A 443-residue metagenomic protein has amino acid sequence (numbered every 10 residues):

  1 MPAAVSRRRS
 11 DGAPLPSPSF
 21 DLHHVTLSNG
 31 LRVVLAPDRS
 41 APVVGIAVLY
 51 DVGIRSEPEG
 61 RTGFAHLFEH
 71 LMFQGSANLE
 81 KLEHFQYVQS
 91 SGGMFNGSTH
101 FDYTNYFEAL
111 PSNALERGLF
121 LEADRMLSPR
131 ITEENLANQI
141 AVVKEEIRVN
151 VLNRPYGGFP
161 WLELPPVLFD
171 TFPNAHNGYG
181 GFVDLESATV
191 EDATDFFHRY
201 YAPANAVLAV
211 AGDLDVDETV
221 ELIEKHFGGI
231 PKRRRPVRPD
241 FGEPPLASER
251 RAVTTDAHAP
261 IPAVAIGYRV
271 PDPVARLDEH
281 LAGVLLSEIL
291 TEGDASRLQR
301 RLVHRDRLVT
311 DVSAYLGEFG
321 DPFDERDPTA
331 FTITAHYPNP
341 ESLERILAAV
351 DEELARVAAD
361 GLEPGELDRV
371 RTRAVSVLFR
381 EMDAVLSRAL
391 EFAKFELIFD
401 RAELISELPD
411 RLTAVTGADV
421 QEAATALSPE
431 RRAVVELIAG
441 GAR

Functional and structural regions predicted by a protein language model:
P2-L15, D170, G178, P203 (+5 more regions): An aromatic/glycine/proline-enriched structural segment found at the starts of mature extracellular/organellar domains
P2-L15, V207-A209, V357, G365-R443: C-terminal regions of mature proteins
P2-V5, S10, Y50, S76-A77 (+5 more regions): Acidic/histidine-enriched segments that form metal/cofactor-coordinating and catalytic pocket/exosite environments
V5-P42: N- or domain-start disorder-to-order transition segments that initiate the globular core
G30, D38-V88, L277-L290: Active/ligand-binding-proximal structured segments within catalytic/core domains that scaffold catalytic residues
K144-E163, G242-I261, H304-L316, D360-S406 (+1 more regions): Short acidic/His-enriched helical or mixed secondary-structure segments at domain edges of catalytic enzymes and some
A265-R269, L290-Y337: A structural supersecondary motif
D327-P364: Extended amphipathic alpha-helical segments enriched in small hydrophobics
